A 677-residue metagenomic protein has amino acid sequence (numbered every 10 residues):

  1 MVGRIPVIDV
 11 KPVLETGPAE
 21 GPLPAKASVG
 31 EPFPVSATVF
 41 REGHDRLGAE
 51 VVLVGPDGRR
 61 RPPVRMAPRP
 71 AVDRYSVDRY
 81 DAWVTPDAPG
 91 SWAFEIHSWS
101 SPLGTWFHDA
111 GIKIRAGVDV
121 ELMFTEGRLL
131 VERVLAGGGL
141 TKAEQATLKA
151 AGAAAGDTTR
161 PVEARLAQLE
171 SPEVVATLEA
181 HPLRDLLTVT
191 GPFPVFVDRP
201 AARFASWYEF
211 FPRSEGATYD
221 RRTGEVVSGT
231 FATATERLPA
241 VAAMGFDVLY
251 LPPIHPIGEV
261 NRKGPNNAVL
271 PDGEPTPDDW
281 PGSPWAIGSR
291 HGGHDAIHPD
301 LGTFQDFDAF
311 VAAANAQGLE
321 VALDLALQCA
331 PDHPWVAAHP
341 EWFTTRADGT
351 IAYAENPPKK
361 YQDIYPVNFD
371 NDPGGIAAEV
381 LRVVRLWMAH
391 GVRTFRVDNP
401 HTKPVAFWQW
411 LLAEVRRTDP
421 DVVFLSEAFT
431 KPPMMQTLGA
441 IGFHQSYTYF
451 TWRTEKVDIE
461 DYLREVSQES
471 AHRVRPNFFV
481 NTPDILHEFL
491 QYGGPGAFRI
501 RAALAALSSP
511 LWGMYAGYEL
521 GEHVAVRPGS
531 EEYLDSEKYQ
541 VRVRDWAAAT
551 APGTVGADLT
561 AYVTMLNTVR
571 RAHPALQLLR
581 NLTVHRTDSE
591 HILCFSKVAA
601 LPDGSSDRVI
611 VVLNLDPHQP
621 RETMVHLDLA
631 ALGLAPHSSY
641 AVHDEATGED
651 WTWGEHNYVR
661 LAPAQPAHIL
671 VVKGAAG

Functional and structural regions predicted by a protein language model:
M1-P212, A217, R221-D247, G439-G442 (+4 more regions): Carbohydrate-interacting/catalytic domains
A93-E95, E209, G245-P253, V321-D324 (+4 more regions): A structural signal for short, well-ordered beta-strand segments and their strand-loop junctions that often border
P102, S214, H255-G258, C329 (+3 more regions): Feature marks short, surface-exposed loop/turn motifs that line or immediately flank catalytic pockets and channel
R203-Y208, P212-T230, A240-D306, Q328-H339 (+4 more regions): Aromatic-lined carbohydrate-binding/catalytic grooves of carbohydrate-active enzymes
L238-P252, F307-L325, W387: Conserved beta-strand->loop/alpha-helix structural units within folded catalytic cores of enzymes with alpha/beta
R262, A406-W410, E622-M624: Generic recognition of short, well-ordered alpha-helical segments
P284-A312, A316-L319, C329-A551, V555 (+6 more regions): Alpha-amylase-like alpha-glycosidases and glucanotransferases acting on alpha-linked glucans and related
L325, A428, T482, L615 (+1 more regions): Residues immediately flanking
